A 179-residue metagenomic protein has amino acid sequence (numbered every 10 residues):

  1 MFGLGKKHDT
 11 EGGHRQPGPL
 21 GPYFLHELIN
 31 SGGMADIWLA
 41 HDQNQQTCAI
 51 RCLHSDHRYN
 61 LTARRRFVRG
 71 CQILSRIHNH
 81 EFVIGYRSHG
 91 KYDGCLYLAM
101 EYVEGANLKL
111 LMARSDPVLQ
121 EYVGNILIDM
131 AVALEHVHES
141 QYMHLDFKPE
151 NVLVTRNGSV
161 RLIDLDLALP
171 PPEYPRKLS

Functional and structural regions predicted by a protein language model:
H26-G32, I37: Protein kinase glycine-rich loop
R51-D56: Conserved beta3-strand ATP-binding lysine motif
H57-R76: AlphaC helix of the eukaryotic protein kinase fold
H89: Activation-segment/catalytic-loop signature of the eukaryotic protein kinase fold
D93-N107, L111: Conserved short submotifs of the Hanks-type protein kinase catalytic core that shape the nucleotide-binding pocket
I126-L127: Activation segment signature within eukaryotic-like protein kinase domains
V132-Y142: Protein kinase catalytic-loop region centered on the HRD/HxD motif
